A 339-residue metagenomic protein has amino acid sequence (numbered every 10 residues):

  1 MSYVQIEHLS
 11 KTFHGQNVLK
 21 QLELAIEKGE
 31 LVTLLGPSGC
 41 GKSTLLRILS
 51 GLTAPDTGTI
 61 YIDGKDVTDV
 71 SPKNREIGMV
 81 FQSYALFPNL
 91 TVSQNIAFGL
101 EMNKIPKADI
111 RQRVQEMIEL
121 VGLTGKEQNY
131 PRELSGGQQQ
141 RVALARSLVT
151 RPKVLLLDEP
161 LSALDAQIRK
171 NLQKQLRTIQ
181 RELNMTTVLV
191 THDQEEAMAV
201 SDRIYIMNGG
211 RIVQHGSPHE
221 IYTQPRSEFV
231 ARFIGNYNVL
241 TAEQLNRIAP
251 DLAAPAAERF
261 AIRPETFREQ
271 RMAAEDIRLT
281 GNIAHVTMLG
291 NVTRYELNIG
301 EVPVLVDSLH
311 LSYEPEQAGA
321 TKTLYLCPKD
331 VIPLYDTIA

Functional and structural regions predicted by a protein language model:
Q5, A25, Y61, T323-Y325: ABC ATPase nucleotide-binding domain
L22-T33: Pre-Walker A (P-loop) beta-loop-beta motif of ABC nucleotide-binding domains
L31, V70-S227: ABC ATPase nucleotide-binding domains
L35-P37: The feature captures the beta-strand-to-loop junction immediately N-terminal to the Walker
S50: Helix-to-loop junction immediately C-terminal to a conserved catalytic motif
G58-D66: Conserved ABC transporter NBD signature motif
I248-A339: Non-catalytic connector elements of ABC transporters
